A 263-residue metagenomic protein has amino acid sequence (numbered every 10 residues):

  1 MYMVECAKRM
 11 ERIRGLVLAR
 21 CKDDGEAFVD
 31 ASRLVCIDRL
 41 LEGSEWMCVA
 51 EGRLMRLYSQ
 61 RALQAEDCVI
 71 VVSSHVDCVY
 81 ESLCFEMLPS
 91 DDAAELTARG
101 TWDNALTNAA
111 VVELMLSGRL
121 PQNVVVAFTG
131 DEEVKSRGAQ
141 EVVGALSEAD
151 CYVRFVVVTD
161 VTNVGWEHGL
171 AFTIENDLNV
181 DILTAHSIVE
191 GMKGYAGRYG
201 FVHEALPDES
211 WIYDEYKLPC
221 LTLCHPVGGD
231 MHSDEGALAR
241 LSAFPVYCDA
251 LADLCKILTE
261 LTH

Functional and structural regions predicted by a protein language model:
C6-E66: A non-catalytic alpha/beta surface segment that caps or lines the substrate-entry region of metallo-dependent hydrolase
R9, F28-I37, V111, A139-A145 (+2 more regions): Well-ordered, non-membrane alpha-helical segments in soluble/globular domains
E42-G43, M47-E51, A65-V125: Active-site metal-coordination/substrate-binding segment of hydrolases, especially metallo-dependent peptidases
V72, A127, F155-V157, P219-L223: Hydrophobic/aromatic beta-strand patches that form the interior of the parallel beta-sheet core in alpha/beta enzyme
D77-V79, T162, P226-D230: Short connector loops/turns at beta-strand edges and beta->alpha or beta->beta junctions
V79-E81, A98-L183, V202-W211: Acidic/histidine-rich catalytic neighborhood of metal-dependent amide-processing enzymes
E167-T262: Active-site-adjacent substrate-binding region of metalloamidase/peptidase-like peptide-processing proteins
